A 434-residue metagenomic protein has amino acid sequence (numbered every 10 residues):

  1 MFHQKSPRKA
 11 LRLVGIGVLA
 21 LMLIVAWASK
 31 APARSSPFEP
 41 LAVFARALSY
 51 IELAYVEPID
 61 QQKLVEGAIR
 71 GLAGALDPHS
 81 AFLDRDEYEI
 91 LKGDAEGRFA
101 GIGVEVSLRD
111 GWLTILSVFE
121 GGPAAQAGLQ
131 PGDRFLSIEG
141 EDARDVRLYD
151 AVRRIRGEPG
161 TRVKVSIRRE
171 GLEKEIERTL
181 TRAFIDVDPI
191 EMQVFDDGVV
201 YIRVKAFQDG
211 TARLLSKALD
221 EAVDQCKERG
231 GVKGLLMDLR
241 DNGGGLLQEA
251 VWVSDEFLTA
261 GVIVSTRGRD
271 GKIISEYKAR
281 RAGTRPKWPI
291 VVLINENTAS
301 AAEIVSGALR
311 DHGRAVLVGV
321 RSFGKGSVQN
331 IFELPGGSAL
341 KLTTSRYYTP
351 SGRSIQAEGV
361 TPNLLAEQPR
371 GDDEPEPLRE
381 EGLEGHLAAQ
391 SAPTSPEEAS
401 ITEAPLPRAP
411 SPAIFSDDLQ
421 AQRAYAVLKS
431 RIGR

Functional and structural regions predicted by a protein language model:
K5-G17, V25, F38, I190-R434: C-terminal "post-core" interaction segments
P32-S80: N-terminal activation segment of mature serine protease catalytic domains
E39, E120-D133, D188-E191: PDZ/PDZ-like domain micro-motif
L48-S49, A124-R147, L236-D238: Conserved PDZ fold ligand-binding element
G67, H79-S117: PDZ/PDZ-like peptide-tail recognition elements
G111-T114, L136, D150-E191, T343-T344: PDZ-domain C-terminal substructure recognizer with occasional recognition of PDZ-binding tails
P123-R134, R156-E158, E228, A308: A short glycine-leucine-enriched loop at secondary-structure breakpoints that most characteristically corresponds
R134-S166, E249, K325-I331: PDZ domains, with a preference for the canonical peptide-binding region formed by the helix
